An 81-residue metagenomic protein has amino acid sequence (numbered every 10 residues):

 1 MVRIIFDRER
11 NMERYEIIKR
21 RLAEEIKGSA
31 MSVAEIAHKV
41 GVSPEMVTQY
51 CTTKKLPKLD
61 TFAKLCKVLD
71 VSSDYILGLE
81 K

Functional and structural regions predicted by a protein language model:
M1-M31: A short, Lys/Arg-rich alpha-helix, primarily the initiator
G28, K54-P57, V68: Helix-turn-helix/winged-helix DNA-binding modules
V33, P44, L59-F62: Helix-turn-helix DNA-binding elements, focusing on the entry/boundary residues of the two helices that contact DNA
I36-A37: Short alpha-helical "recognition helix" segments of helix-turn-helix
G41-P57: Recognition helix of helix-turn-helix/homeodomain-like DNA-binding domains that insert into the DNA major groove
C51, L77-E80: DNA major-groove recognition helix of helix-turn-helix
D60-Y75: DNA major-groove recognition helix of helix-turn-helix/homeodomain DNA-binding modules
